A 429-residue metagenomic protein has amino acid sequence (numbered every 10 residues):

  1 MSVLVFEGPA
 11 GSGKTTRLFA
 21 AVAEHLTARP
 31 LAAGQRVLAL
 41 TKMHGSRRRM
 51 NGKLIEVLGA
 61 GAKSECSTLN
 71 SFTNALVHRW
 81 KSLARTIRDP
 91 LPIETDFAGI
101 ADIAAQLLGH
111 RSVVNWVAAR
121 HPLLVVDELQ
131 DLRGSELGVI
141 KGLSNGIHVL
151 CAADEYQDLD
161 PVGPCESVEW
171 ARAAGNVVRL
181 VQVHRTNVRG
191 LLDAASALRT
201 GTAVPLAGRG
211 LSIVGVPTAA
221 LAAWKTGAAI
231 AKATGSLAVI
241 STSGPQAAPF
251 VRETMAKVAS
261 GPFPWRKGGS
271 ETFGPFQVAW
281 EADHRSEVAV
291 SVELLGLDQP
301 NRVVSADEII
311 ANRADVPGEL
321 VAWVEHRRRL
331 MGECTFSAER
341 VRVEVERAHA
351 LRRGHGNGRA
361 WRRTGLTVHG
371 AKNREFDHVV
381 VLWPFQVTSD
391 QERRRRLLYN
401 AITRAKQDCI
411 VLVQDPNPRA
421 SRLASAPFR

Functional and structural regions predicted by a protein language model:
M1-R429: The feature marks helicase ATPase cores and/or their adjacent C-terminal helical subdomains in SF1/SF2/AAA+ helicases
